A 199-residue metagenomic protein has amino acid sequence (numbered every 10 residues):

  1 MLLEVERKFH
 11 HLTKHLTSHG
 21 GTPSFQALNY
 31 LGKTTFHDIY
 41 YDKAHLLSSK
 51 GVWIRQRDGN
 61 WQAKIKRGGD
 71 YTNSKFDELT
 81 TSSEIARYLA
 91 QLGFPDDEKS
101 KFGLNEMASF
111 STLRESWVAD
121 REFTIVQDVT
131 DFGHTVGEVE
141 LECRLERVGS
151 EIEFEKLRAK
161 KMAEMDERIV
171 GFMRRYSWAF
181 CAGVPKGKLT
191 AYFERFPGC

Functional and structural regions predicted by a protein language model:
M1-R121, W178-G183, G187-C199: N-terminal strand-loop-strand beta-hairpin
D38, V129-F132, R158, M162: Short amphipathic alpha-helix initiation/capping segments at coil-to-helix junctions
D77-E84, E140-R144, E153-R158: Short histidine-centered catalytic/ligand-binding loop motif
E98-I152: Charged, well-structured binding/catalytic surfaces in domain cores that contact anionic ligands
R144-K188: Mixed-charge, glycine-accented linear interaction segment located at domain edges/termini
